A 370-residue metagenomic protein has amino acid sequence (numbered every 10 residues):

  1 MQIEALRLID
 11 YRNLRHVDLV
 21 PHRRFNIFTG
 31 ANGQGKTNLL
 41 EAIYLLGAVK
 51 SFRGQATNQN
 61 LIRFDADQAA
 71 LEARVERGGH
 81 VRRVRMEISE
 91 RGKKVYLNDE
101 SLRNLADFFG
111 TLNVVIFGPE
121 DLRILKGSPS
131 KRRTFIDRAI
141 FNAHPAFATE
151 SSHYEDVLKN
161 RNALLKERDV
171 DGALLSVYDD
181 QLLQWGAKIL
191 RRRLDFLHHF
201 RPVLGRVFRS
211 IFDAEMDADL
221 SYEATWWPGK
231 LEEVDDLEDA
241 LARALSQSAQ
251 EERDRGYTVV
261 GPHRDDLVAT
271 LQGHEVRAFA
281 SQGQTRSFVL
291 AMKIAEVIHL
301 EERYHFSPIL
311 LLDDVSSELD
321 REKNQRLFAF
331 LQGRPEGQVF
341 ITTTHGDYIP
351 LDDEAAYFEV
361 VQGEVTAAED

Functional and structural regions predicted by a protein language model:
M1-A31, A56, N60, V170-I309 (+4 more regions): Conserved NTPase motor "head" modules and their coupling/switch loops across ABC/AAA+ ATPases, GTPases, and GHKL ATPases
K36: Conserved lysine of the Walker
Y44: Helix-to-loop junction immediately C-terminal to a conserved catalytic motif
A48-K131, F135-F147, R201-R206, L237 (+1 more regions): Nucleotide-state sensing region of NTPase/ATPase domains
R123-I124, S130-S176, D180-L183: Long, charged N-terminal accessory/stalk domains
R138, D347-V360: Short regulatory helix/loop adjacent to the ATP-binding pocket of P-loop NTPases
D313-V315: Walker B catalytic acidic pair
